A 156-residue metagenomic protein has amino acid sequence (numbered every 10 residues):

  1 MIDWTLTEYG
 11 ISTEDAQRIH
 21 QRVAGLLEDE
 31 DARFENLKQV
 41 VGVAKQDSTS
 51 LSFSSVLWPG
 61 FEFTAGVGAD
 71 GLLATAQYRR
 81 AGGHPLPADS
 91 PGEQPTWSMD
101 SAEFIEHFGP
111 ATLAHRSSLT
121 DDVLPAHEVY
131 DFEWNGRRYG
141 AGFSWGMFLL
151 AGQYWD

Functional and structural regions predicted by a protein language model:
M1-G71, R79-R80, T96-L149, Q153-D156: A cross-family detector of function-defining hotspots
H84-L86: Acidic/histidine-rich, surface-exposed loop or edge segments in extracytoplasmic proteins
A88-E93: Short, recurring structural edge motifs at helix starts
